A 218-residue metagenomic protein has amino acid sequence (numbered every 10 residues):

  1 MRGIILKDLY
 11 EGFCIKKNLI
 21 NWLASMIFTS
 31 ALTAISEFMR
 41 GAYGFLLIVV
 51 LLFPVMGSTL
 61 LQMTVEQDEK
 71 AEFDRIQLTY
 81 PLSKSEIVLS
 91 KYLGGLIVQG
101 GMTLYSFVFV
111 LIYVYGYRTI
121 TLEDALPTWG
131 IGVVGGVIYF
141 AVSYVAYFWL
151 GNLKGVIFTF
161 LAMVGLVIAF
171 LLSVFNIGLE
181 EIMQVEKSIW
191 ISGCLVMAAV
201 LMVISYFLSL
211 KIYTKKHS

Functional and structural regions predicted by a protein language model:
M1-A71, S90-S218: Hydrophobic alpha-helical transmembrane segments of membrane proteins
D74-R75: Long, low-complexity intrinsically disordered regions
L78-K84: Short helix-to-coil transition segments within interhelical loops that connect adjacent transmembrane helices
E86-V88: Alpha-helix N-cap/helix-start motif at helix boundaries, enriched for small hydrophobics
